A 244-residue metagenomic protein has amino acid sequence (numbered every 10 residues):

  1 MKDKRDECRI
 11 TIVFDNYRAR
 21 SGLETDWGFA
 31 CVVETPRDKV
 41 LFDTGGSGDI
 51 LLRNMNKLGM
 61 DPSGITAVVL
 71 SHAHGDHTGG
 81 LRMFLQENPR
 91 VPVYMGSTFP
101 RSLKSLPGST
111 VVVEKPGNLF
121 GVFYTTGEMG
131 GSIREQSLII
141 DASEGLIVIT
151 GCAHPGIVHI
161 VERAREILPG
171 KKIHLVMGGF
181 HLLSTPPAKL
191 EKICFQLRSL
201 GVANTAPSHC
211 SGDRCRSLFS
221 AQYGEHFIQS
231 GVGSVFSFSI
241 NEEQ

Functional and structural regions predicted by a protein language model:
K4-S21, P116-G127, G178-L182: Glycine-rich phosphate-binding "P-loop"
C8-K57, E135-T150: Conserved beta-strand hairpin/beta-sheet module of binuclear metal-dependent hydrolase folds, prominently
L41-T44, I65-A73, Y94-S97, V148-C152 (+2 more regions): Active-site neighborhood of phospho(di)ester-bond hydrolases with catalytic His/Asp-centered motifs
F42-T44, H77, P100-V113, I193 (+2 more regions): Conserved N-terminal glycine/acidic-rich loop preference
D49-Y94, L168-L175, F195-R198: Active-site metal-binding motif and surrounding structural segment of the metallo-beta-lactamase
H77-M83, L146, H154-F236: Cap/insert and terminal regions of metallo-dependent hydrolase folds
Y94-S137, A142-S143, I228-E243: Metallo-beta-lactamase
M129-E135, T150-I157: Conserved mixed alpha/beta catalytic, RNA-binding, or beta-rich assembly cores of soluble enzyme, regulatory
